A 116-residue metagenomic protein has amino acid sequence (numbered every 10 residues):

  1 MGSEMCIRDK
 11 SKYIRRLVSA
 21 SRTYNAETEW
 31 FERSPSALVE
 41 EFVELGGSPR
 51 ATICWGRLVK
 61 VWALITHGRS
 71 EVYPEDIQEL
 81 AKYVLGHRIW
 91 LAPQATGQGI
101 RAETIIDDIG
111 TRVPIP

Functional and structural regions predicted by a protein language model:
M1-I7: Short, small-residue-biased leader/transition segments that mark boundaries at the very start of proteins
S3, R15, P93: Conserved P-loop NTPase catalytic core
D9, E27-P116: C-terminal engagement/docking regions of AAA+ P-loop ATPases
S11, R15-A26: Oxyanion-binding "anion nests"
